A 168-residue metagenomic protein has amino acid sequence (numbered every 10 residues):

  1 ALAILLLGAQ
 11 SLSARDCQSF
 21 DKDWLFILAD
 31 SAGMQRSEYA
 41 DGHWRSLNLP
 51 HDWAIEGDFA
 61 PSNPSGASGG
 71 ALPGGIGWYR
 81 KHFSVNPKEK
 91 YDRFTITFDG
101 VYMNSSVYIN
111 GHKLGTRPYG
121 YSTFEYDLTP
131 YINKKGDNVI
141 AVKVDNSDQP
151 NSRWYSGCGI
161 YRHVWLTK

Functional and structural regions predicted by a protein language model:
A1-D16: Bacterial Sec-dependent N-terminal signal peptides
A14-D30, R36-H51: Mature N-terminal segment immediately following signal peptide/propeptide cleavage in secreted/periplasmic
D16-F20, I27-D30, G74-K168: Accessory beta-strand-rich segments of carbohydrate-active enzymes
M34-Q35, S68: Short secondary-structure capping/turn segments at boundaries of alpha-helices and beta-strands
Q35-S37, R153-W154: Short, charged, solvent-exposed linker or helix-capping segments at domain edges/interfaces that act as flexible hinges
S46, H51-I55, F59-A60, R162: N-terminal, polar/Ser/Thr-rich
E56-A71: Surface-exposed, low-complexity/disordered Ser/Thr/Gly/Pro/Asn-rich loops and linkers
